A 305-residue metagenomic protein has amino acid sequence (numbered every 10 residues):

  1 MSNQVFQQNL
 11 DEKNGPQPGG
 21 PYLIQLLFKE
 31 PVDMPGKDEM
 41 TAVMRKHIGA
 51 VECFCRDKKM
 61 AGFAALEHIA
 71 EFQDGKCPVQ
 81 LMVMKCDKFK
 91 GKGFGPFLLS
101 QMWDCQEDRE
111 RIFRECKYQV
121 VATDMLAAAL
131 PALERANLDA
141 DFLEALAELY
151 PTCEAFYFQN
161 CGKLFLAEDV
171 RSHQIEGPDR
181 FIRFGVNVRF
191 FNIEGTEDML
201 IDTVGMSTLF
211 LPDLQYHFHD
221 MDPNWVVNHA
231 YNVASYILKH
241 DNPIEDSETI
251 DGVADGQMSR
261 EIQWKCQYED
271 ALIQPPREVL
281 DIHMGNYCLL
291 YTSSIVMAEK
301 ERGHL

Functional and structural regions predicted by a protein language model:
M1-I48: N-terminal alpha-helical "arm" segments
G20-L23, I112-A129, G205-Q215: Glycine-rich, often proline-containing surface loops adjacent to acidic residues and nearby aromatics that form
Q25-F28, V32, A127-R135, F218-W225: Conserved aromatic-histidine-acidic binding/catalytic patches
V32-R111: N-terminal low-complexity, intrinsically disordered segments
R45-C55, D141-F156, Y236-E245: Structural alpha-beta junctions
M84-N187: Internal, hydrophobic cores of structured domains that mediate oligomerization or house catalytic pockets within large
C161-E299: Aromatic/basic-lined ligand-recognition segments that form π-stacking hydrophobic pockets flanked by Lys/Arg to engage
